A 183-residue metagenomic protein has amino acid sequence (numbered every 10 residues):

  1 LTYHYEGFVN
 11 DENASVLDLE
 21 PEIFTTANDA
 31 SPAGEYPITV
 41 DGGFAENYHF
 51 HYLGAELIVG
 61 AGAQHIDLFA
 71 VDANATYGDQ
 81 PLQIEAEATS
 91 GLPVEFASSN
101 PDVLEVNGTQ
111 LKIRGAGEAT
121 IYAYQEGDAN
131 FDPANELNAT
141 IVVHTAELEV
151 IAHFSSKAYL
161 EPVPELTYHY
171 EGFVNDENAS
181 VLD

Functional and structural regions predicted by a protein language model:
L1-D183: Solvent-exposed beta-strand/loop surfaces, strongest in extracytoplasmic domains of secreted and cell-surface proteins
